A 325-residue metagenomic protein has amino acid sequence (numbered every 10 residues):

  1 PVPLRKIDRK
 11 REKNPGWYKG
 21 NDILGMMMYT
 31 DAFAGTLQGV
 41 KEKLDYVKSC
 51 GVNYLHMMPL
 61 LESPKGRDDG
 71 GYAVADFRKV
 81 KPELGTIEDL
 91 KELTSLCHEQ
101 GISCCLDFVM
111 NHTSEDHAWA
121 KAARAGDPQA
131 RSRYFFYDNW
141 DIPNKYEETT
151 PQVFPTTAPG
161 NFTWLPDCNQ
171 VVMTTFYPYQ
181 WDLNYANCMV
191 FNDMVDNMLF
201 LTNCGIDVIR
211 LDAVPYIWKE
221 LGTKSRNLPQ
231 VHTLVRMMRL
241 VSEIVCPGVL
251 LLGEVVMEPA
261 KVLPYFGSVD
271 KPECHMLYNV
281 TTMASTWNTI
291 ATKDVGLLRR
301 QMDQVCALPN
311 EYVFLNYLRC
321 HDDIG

Functional and structural regions predicted by a protein language model:
P1-N192, L199, N203, V214-N288: Acidic/aromatic-lined carbohydrate-recognition and catalytic surfaces of CAZymes acting on diverse glycans
N14, D196-N197, L240, D303-V305 (+1 more regions): Generic recognition of flexible, low-complexity loop/linker segments
D207: Receiver (REC) domain switch/active-site residues of two-component response regulators
D294-L297: Catalytic-core regions of glycoside hydrolase
Q301-G325: Active-site-proximal substrate-binding groove within the catalytic cores of carbohydrate-active enzymes
